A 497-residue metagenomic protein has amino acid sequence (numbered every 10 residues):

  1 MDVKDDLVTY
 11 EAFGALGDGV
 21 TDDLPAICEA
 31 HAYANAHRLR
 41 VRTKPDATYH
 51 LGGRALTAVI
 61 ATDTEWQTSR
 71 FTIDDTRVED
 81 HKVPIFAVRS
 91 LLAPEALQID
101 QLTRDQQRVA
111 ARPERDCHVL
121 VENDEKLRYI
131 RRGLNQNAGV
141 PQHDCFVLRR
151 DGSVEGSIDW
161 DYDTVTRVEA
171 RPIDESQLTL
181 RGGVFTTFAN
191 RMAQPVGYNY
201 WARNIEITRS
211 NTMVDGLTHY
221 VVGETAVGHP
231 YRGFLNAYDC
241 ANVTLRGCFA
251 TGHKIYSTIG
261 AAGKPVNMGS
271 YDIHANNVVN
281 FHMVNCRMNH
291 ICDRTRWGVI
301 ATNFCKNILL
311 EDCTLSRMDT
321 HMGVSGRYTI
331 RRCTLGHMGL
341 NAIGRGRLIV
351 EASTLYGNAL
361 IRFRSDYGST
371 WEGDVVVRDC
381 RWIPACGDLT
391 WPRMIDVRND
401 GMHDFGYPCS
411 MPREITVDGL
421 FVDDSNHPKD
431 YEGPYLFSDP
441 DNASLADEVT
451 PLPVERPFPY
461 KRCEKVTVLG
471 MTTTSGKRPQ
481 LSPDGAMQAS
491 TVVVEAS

Functional and structural regions predicted by a protein language model:
M1-S497: Extracellular/periplasmic carbohydrate-active domains that bind, remodel, or depolymerize complex polysaccharides
